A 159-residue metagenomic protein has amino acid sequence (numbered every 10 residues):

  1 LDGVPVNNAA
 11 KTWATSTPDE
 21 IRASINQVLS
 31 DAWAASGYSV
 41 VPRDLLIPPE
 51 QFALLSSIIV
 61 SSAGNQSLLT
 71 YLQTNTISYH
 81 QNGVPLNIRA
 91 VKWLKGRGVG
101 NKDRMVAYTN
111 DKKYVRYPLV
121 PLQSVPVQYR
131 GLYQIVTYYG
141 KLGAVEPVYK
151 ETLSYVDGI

Functional and structural regions predicted by a protein language model:
L1, P42-D44, S56-S62: Short acidic alpha-helical/loop segments enriched in Asp/Glu that coordinate divalent cations
L1-S24: Alpha-helical scaffold segments that mediate packing/assembly in large oligomeric complexes
A14-T17, P48, E146-E151: Alpha-helix initiation/capping motif
P18, E50-S57: Short acidic, S/G/P-rich loop/turn micro-motifs used as interaction or catalytic elements
P18-S36: Phosphate-interacting basic helix/loop segments used at nucleotide- and nucleic-acid interfaces
S36-R43, P48-E50: Short gly/pro-enriched beta-turn/loop segments at secondary-structure junctions
S56-I159: Sequence/fold signature of self-assembling virion shell proteins
